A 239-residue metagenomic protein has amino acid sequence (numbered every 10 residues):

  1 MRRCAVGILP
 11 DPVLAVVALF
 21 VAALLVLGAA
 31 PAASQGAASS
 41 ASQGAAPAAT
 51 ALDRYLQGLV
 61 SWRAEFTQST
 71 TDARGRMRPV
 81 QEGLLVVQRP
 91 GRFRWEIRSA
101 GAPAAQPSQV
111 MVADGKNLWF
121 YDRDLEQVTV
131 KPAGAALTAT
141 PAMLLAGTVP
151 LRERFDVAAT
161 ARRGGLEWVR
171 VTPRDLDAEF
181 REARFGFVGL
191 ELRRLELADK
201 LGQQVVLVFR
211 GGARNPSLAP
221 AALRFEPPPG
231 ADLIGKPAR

Functional and structural regions predicted by a protein language model:
M1-V13: N-terminal secretory signal peptides that target proteins for export/translocation
D11-G28: Bacterial N-terminal signal peptides
P31-V80, Q88, P227-R239: N-terminal leader/targeting segments and the immediate start of mature chains
L56, L137-R152: Short, solvent-exposed helix-to-loop capping segments enriched in aromatics
P79-E82, A105-S108, A178-E182: Short, surface-exposed coil-to-beta transition loops
L84-A139, V205-V206: An acidic-aromatic
T129, P150-R239: Gly/Pro-enriched, hydrophobic low-complexity segments that function as extracytoplasmic propeptides/linkers
